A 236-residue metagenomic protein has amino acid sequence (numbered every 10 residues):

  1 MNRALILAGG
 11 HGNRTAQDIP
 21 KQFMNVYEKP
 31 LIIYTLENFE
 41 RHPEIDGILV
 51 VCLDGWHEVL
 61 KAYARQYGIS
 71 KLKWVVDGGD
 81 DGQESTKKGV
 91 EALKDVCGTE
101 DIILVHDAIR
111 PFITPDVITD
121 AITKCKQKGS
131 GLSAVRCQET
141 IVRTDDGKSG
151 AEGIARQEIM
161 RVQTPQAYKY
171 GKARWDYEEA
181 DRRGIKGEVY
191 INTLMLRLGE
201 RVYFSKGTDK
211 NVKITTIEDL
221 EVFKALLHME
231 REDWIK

Functional and structural regions predicted by a protein language model:
M1-L5, G9, Y190, T208-N211 (+1 more regions): SAM-dependent methyltransferases
N2-E58: N-terminal glycine-rich phosphate-binding loop and ensuing alpha1 helix
I6, I32, G89, D107 (+3 more regions): Residue-level signal for inorganic ion chemistry
N13, G82, A108-F112, E139: Acidic metal-phosphate-binding loop of nucleotide-sugar-dependent transferases
T15, L60-A64, A121, F223: Hydrophobic packing residues within well-ordered alpha-helices of enzyme cores
I33-E100, R183: Conserved N-terminal catalytic core of the sugar/cofactor nucleotidyltransferase
I103: Short aromatic/hydrophobic "clamp" motif used to bind/position activated sugar donors
F112-S205, K236: Conserved core of the sugar-phosphate nucleotidyltransferase
